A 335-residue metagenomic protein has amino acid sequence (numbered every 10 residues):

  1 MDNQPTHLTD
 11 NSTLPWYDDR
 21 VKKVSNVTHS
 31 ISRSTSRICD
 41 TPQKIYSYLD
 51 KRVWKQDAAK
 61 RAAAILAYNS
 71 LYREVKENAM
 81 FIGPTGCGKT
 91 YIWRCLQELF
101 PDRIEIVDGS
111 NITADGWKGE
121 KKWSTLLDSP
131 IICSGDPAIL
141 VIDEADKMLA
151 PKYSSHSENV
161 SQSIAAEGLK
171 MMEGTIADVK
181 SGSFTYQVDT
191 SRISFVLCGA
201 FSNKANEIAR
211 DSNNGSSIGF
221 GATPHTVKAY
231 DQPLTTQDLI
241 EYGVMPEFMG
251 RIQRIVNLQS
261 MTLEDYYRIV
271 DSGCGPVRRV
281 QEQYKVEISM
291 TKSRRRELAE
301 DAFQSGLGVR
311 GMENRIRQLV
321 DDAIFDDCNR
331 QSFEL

Functional and structural regions predicted by a protein language model:
T28-C39, R52-V53, L99-E105, P130-G135 (+3 more regions): Conserved C-terminal "switch" segment of AAA+ ATPases
I38-N78: Pre-Walker A (pre-P-loop) alpha-helix and adjacent loop at the N terminus of AAA/AAA+ ATPase modules, a conserved
D57-R61, Q304-V320, C328-N329: The conserved phosphate-sensing helix
Y68-V107: Walker A/P-loop
L71-K76, P151-E158, K170-S191, E207 (+2 more regions): Conserved Walker
K76, D136, S163, E167 (+3 more regions): AAA+/SF3 P-loop NTPase mechanochemical coupling elements
I106-G135: Short glycine-rich substrate-engagement loop in P-loop NTPases that contacts/grips substrate
S134-M171, A200-G215, R251, L263-Y266: Conserved AAA+/SF3 P-loop NTPase catalytic/coupling segment centered on the Walker-B
